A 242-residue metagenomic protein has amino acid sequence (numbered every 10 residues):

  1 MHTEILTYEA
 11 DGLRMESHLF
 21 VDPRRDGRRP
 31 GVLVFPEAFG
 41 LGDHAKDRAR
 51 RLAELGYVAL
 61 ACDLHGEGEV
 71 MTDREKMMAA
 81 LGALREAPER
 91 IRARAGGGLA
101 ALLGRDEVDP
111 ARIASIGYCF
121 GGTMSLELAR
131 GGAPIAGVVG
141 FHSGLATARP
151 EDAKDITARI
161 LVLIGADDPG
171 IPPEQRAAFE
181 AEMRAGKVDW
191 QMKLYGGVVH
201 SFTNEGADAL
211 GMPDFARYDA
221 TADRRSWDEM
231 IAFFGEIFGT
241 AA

Functional and structural regions predicted by a protein language model:
M1-A242: N-terminal cap/leader regions of alpha/beta-hydrolase-fold enzymes, predominantly small-molecule hydrolases
